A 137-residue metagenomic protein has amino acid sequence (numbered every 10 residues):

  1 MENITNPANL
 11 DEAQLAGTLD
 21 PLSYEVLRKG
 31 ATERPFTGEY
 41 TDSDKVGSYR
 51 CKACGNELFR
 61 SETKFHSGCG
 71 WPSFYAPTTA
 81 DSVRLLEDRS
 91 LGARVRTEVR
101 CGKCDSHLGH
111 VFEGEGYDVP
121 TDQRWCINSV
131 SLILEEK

Functional and structural regions predicted by a protein language model:
N6-K137: A short Gly-Trp-Pro
